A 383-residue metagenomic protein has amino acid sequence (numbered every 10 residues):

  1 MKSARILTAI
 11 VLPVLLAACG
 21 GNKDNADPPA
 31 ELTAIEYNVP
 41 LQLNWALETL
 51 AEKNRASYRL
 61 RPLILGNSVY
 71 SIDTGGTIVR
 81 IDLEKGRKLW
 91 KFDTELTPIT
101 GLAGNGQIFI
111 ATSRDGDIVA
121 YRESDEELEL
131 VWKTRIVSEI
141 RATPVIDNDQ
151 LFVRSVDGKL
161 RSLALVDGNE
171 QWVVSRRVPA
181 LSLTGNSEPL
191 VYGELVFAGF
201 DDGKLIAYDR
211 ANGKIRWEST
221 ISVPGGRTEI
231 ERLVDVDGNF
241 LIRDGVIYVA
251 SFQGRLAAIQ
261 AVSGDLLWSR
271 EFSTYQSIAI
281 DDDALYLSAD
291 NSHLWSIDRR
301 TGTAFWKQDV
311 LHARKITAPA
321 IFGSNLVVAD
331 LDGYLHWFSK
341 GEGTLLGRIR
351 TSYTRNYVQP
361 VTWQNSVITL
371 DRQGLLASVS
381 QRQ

Functional and structural regions predicted by a protein language model:
L16-A18: C-terminal motif of bacterial Sec signal peptides marking the signal peptidase cleavage site
G20-D27: Bacterial lipoprotein signal-peptidase II cleavage site
K23, Y37-L63, W90-N105, L130-D147 (+5 more regions): Extracytoplasmic beta-rich repeat domains
D73, S113-R114, S155, F200-D201 (+4 more regions): Structural signature of WD-repeat beta-propellers
D82-K85, R122-E126, A164-G168, R210-G213 (+4 more regions): Short loop/turn segments that connect beta-strands within beta-propeller blades
L287-S296, T303-W337: Loop/turn-rich, solvent-exposed surfaces of beta-rich toroidal or solenoidal domains
